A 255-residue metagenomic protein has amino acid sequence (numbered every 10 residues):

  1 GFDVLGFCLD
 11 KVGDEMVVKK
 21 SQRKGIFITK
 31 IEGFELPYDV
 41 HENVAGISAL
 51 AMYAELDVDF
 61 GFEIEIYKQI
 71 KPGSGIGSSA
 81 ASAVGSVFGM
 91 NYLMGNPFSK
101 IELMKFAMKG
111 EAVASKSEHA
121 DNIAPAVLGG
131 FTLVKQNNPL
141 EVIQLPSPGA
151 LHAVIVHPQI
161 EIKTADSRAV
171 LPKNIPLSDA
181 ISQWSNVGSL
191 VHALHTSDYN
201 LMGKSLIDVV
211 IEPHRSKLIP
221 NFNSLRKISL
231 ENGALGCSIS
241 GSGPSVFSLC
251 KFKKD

Functional and structural regions predicted by a protein language model:
G1-S74, F88, Y92-F98, G129: ATP-binding N-lobe of GHMP and related small-molecule kinases
V4, D14, G25-I26, F62-E63 (+5 more regions): Structural motif
L9-D10, E231, S238-S242: A structural signal for short secondary-structure junctions
M16, A45, V156, M202 (+1 more regions): Residue-level signal for inorganic ion chemistry
T29-K30, G203-L206, I239-S242: Short beta-strands and strand-loop turn motifs
H41-V44, S82-A83, Q183-N186: Catalytic-loop motifs flanking and including active-site residues across diverse enzymes
Y67-M90, M94, E118-D121, C237-P244: Glycine/serine-rich anion-binding loops at beta->alpha junctions that coordinate negatively charged ligand groups
S99-L235, L249-K254: ATP-dependent small-molecule kinase catalytic core of the GHMP/sugar-kinase superfamily and closely related
